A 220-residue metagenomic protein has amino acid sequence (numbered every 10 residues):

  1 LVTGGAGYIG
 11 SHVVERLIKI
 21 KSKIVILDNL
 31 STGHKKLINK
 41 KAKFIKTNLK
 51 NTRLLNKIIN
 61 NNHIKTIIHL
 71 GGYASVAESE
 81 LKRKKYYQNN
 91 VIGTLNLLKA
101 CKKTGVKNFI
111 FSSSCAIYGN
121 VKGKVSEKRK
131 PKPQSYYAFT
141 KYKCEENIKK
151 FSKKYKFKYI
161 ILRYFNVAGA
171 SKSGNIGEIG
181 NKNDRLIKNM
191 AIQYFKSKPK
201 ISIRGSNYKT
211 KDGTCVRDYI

Functional and structural regions predicted by a protein language model:
L1-A170: N-terminal Rossmann-like NAD(P)+-binding domain of SDR-like oxidoreductases, especially those catalyzing
G123, K150-I220: NAD(P)-dependent short-chain dehydrogenase/reductase
